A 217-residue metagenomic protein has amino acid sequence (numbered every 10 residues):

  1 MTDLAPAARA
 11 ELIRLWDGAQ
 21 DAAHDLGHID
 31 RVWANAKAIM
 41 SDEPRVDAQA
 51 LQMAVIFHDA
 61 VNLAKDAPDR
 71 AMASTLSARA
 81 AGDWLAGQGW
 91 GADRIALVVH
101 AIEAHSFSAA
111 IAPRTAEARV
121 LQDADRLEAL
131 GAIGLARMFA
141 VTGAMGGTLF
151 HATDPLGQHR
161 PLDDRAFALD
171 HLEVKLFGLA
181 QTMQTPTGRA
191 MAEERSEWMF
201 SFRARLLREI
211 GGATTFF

Functional and structural regions predicted by a protein language model:
M1-R14: Short alpha-helical hairpin
D3-L4, H24, A48-Q52, A73 (+3 more regions): A generic short alpha-helical patch detector that favors 3-5-residue windows in or near N-terminal regions
G18-R45, F57, A110-F217: Divalent metal-dependent phosphate-bond-processing catalytic cores, especially two-metal-ion Mg2+/Mn2+ enzymes that act
A22, A67-A71, Q88: Short gly/ser-rich anion-binding loops that grip negatively charged ligand groups
V32, M72-A86: An active-site-proximal "capping" alpha-helix that borders the catalytic cofactor pocket
D47-A67, A73, S77, V98-S106: His-Asp-centered metal-binding catalytic motifs of divalent-metal-dependent phosphohydrolases/nucleases
A81-R119: Hydrophobic, well-structured mid-protein blocks that either form specific transmembrane helices
